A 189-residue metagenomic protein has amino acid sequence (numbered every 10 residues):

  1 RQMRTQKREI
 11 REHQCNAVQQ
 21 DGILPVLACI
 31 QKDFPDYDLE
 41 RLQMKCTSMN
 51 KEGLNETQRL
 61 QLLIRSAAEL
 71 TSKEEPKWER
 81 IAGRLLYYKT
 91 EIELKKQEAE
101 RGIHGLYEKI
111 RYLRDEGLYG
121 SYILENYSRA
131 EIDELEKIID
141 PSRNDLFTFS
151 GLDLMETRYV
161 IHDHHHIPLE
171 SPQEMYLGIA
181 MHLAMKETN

Functional and structural regions predicted by a protein language model:
R1-N189: Extended catalytic cores of very large enzyme megasubunits
